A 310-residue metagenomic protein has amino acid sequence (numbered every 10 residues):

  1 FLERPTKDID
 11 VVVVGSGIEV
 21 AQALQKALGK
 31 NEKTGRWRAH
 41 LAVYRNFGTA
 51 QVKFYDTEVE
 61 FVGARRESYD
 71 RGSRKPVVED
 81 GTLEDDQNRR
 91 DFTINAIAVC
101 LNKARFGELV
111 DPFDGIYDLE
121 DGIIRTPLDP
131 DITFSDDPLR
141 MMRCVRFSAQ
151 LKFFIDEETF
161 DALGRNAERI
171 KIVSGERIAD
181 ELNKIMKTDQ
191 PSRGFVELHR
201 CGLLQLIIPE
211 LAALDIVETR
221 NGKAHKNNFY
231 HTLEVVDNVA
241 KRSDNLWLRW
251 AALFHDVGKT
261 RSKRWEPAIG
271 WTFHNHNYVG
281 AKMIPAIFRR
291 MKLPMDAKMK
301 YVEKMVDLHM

Functional and structural regions predicted by a protein language model:
F1-M310: Catalytic cores of the polymerase beta-like nucleotidyltransferase superfamily and closely associated nucleotide
